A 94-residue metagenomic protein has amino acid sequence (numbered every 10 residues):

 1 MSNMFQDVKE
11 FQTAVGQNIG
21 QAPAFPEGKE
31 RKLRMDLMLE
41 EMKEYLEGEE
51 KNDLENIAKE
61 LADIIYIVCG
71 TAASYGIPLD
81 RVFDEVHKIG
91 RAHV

Functional and structural regions predicted by a protein language model:
M1-H93: Flexible "arm" and connector segments at domain edges
